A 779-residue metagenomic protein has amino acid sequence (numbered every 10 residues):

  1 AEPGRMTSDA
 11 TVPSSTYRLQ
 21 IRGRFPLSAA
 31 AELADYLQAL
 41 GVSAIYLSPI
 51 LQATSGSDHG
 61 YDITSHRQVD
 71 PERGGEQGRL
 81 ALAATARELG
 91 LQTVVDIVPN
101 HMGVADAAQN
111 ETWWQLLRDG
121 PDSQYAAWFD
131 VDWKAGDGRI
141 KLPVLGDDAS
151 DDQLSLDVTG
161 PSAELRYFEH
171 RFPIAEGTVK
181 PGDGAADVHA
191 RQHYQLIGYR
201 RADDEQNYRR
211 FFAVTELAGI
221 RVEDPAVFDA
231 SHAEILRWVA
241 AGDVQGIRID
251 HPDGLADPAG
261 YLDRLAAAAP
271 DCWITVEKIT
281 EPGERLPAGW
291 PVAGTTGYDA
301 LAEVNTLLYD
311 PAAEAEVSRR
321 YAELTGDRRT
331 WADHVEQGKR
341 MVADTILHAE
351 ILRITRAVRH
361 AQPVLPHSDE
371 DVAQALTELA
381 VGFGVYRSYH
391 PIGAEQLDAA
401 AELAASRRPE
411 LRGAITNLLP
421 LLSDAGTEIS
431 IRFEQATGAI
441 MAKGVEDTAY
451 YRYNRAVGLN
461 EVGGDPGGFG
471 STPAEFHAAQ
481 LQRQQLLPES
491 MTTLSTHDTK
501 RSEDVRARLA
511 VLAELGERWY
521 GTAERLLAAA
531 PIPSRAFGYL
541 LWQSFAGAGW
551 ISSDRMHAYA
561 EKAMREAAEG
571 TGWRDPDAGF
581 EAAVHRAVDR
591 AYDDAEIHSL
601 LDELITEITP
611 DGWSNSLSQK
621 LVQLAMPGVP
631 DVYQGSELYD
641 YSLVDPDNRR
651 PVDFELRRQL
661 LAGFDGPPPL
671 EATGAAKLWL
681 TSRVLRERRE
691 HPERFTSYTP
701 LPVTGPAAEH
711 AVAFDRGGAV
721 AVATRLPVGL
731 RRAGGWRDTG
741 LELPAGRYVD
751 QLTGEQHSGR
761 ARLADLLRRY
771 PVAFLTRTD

Functional and structural regions predicted by a protein language model:
E2-S55, R67-E72, L80-E88, R118-G120 (+9 more regions): Carbohydrate-interacting/catalytic domains
S57-D70, A108-N110: Surface-exposed, active-site-proximal loop segments in enzymatic domains
L82-F129: Hydrophobic or amphipathic alpha-helical targeting/insertion segments
H101, L255-A256: Catalytic P-loop NTPase motifs of RecA-like helicase/translocase cores
D152-A186: Coupling/switch/interface segments within P-loop NTPase motor domains and analogous charged loops in nucleic-acid
D243-P252: Active-site groove signature of glycoside hydrolases
G384: An anion/pyrophosphate-binding glycine-rich loop and adjacent beta-alpha core in soluble alpha-beta enzymes
